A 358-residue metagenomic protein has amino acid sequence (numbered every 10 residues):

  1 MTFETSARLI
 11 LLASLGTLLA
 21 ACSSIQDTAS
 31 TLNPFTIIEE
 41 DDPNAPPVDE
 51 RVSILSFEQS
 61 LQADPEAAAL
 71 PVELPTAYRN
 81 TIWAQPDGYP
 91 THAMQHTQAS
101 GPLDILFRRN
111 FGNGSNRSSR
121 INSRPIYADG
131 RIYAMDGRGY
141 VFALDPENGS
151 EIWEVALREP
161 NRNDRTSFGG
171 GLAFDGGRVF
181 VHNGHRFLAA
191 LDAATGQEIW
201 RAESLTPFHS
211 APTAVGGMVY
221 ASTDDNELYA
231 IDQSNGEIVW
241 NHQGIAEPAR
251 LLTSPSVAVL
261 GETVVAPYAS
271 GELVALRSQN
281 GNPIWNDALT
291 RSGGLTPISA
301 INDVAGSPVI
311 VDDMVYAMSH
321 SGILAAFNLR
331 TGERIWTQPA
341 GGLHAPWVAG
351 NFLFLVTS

Functional and structural regions predicted by a protein language model:
L18-A21: C-terminal motif of bacterial Sec signal peptides marking the signal peptidase cleavage site
S23-Q26: Bacterial signal peptide processing site
N44-A63, A69-L106: Blade/loop signatures of beta-propeller domains
L106-I126, E154-A173, W200-V215, I238-L260 (+2 more regions): Extracytoplasmic beta-rich repeat domains
D136-G137, S167, G176, N183-G184 (+4 more regions): Structural signature of WD-repeat beta-propellers
D145-N148, D192-G196, D232-G236, S278-G281 (+1 more regions): Short loop/turn segments that connect beta-strands within beta-propeller blades
